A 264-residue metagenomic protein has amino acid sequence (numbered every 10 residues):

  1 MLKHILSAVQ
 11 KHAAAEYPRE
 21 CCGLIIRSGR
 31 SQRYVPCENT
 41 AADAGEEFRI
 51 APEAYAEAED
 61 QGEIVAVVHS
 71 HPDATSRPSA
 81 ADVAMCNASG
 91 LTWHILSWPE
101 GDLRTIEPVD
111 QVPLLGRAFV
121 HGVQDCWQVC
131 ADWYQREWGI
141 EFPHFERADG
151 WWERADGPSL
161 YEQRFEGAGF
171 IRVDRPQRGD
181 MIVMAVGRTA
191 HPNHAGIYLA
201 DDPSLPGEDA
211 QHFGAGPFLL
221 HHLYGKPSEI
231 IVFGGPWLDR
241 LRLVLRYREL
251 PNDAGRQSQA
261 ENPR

Functional and structural regions predicted by a protein language model:
M1-A66, D73-V109: Conserved beta-strand-loop surface patch within small alpha/beta domains used for substrate/adaptor or ligand engagement
W98-G101, F213, Y224, L245-R248 (+1 more regions): Eukaryotic regulatory protein-protein interaction regions, predominantly Ser/Pro/Thr-rich intrinsically disordered
L115-V120: Second-shell loop/turn segments in exported
H121-E137: Active-site nucleophilic cysteine motif
I140-W152: Short acidic alpha-helical/loop segments enriched in Asp/Glu that coordinate divalent cations
D149-S228: ...with weaker cross-activation on analogous glycine-rich loops/strands in unrelated enzymes
S228-R264: Glycine- and charge-enriched low-complexity intrinsically disordered segments
